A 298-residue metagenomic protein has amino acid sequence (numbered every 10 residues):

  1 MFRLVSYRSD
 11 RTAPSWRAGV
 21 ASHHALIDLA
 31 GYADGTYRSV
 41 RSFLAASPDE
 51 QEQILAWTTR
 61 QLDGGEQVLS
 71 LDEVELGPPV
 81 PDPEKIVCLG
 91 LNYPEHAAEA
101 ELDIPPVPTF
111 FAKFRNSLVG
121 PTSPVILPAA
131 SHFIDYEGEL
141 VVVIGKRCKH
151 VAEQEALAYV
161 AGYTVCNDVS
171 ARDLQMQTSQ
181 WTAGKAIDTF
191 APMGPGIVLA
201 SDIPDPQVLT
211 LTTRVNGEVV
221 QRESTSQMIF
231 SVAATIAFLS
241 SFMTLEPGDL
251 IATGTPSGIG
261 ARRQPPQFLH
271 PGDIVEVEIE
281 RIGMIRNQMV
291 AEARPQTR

Functional and structural regions predicted by a protein language model:
M1-P108, E276: N-terminal non-catalytic cap/leader segment that marks the start of a structured domain
V5, L76-P78, A98-E101, V125-I134 (+4 more regions): A generic local secondary-structure boundary/capping motif
D10, H24-A25, G145-K149, V169-S170 (+2 more regions): Short loop segments at secondary-structure junctions
S15, E52-L55, L69, E75 (+3 more regions): Catalytic-pocket segment enriched in acidic/His residues
D103-P121, Y136, H270-R281: Structural signature of FAD isoalloxazine-binding scaffolds in flavoprotein oxidoreductases
T109-P128, C148-K149, T189-V198, P256-G260: Short catalytic-site patches enriched in acidic/histidine residues that coordinate or position cofactors/metals
G120-A156, A161, C166-S170: Non-heme Fe(II) oxygenase catalytic core, chiefly the N-lobe of the double-stranded beta-helix
